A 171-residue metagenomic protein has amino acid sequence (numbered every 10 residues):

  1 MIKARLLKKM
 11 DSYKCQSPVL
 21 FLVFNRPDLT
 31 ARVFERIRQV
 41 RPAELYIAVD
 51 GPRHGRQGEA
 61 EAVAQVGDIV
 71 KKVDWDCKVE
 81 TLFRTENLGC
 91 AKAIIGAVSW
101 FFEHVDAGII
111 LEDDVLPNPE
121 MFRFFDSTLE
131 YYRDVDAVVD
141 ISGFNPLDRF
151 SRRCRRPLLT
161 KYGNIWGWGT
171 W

Functional and structural regions predicted by a protein language model:
M1-Q39: N-proximal low-complexity "stem/linker" segments adjacent to membrane-targeting elements
Q39-L82: Acidic donor-binding segment of Leloir-type glycosyltransferases
E86-A93: A short, glycine-/small-residue-rich helix N-cap motif at loop->alpha-helix starts within glycosyltransferase
I95-A107: Active-site nucleotide-sugar/metal-binding loop of Leloir-type enzymes
V105-L116: Short beta-strand-to-loop acidic/aromatic patch adjacent to the donor-nucleotide binding site
E120-P157, I165: Conserved donor NDP-sugar-binding/catalytic core segment of glycosyltransferases
N164-W171: Conserved nucleotide-sugar donor-binding and metal-coordinating catalytic region shared by glycosyltransferases
